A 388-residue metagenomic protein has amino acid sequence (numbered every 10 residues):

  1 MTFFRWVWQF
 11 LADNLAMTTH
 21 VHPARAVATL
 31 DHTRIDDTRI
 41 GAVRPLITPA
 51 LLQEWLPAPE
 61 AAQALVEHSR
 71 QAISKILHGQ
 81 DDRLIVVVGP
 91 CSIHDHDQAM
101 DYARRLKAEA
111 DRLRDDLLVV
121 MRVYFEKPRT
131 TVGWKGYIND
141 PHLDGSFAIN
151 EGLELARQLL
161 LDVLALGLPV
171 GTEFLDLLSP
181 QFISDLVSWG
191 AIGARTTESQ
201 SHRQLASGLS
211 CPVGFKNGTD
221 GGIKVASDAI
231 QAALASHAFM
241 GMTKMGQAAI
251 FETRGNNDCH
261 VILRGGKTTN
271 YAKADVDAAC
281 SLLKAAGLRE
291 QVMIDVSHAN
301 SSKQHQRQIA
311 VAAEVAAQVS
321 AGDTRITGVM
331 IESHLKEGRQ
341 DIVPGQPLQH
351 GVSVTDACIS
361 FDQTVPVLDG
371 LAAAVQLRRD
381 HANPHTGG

Functional and structural regions predicted by a protein language model:
W6-W8: Tryptophan (W) side chains
T18-H22, D31, A103, D116-Y271 (+10 more regions): Active-site-facing alpha/beta catalytic cores
T19-R44: Polybasic, low-complexity association/targeting segments
T38-L77: N- or domain-start disorder-to-order transition segments that initiate the globular core
V66-I73, C91-H94, A99-A103, A110-V120 (+1 more regions): Metallocofactor- and cofactor-centric catalytic cores in central/energy metabolism, strongly enriched
I85-D95, D356: Conserved phosphate/anionic-ligand binding catalytic regions in large, soluble enzymes, centered on
G89, I294, S360: Conserved, mostly hydrophobic/aromatic
H334-L377: Internal helix-turn-beta structural module
